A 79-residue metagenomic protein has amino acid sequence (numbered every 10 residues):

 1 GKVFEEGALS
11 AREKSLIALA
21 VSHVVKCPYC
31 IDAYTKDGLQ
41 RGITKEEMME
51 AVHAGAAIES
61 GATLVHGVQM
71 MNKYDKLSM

Functional and structural regions predicted by a protein language model:
G1-F4, A18, T35-L39, M49: Amphipathic alpha-helical segments within well-ordered protein domains
G1-S15, V65-M79: Acidic, glycine/proline-rich low-complexity segments that act as flexible tails and inter-domain linkers
K14-S22, A51-A57: Alpha-helical scaffold segments that form or flank carboxylate-/histidine-based iron centers
I17, V21-A33: Short, thiol/selenol-centered motifs that function as redox-active sites or metal-ligating centers
Y29-D32, K36, S60-L64: Charged/polar positions within long, soluble alpha-helices
D32-M48, M70-M71: Iron-sulfur (Fe-S) cluster-binding segments and ferredoxin-like electron-carrier domains, especially [2Fe-2S]
M49-Y74: C-terminal structural segments of small proteins and small subunits
